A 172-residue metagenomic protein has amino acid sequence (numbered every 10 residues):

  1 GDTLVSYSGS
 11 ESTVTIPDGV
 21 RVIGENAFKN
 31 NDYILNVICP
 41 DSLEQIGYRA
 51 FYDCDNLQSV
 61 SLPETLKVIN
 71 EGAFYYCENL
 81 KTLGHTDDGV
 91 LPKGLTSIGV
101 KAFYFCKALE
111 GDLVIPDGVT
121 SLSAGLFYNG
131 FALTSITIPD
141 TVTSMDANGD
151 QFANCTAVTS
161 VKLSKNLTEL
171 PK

Functional and structural regions predicted by a protein language model:
D2: Lipid-handling modules and contact-site tethers
S8-V22, D32-Q45, D55-V68, E78-S97 (+3 more regions): Structural signature of tandem-repeat unit edges
E25-A27, G47-Y52, N70-Y75, G99-Y104 (+3 more regions): Consensus positions within tandem repeat domains that build extended binding/scaffold surfaces
